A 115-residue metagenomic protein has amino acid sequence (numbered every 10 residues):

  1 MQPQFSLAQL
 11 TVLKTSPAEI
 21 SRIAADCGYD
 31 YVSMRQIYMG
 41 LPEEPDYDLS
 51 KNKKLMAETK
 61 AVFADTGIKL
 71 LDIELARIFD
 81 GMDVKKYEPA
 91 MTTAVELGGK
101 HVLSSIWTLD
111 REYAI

Functional and structural regions predicted by a protein language model:
P3-Q9, D30-M34, L70-R77, V102-S104: Hydrophobic faces of well-ordered beta-strands that scaffold small-molecule active sites in alpha/beta enzyme cores
L7, A24, V32, F63 (+1 more regions): Conserved, mostly hydrophobic/aromatic
Q9-T15: Short polar catalytic/cofactor-binding loops
V12, I37-M39, D80, L109: Residue-level marker for beta-strand->alpha-helix junctions and adjacent short loops that shape enzyme
P17-D26, L55-V62: Short amphipathic alpha-helices and their capping/turn segments at secondary-structure boundaries
E19-S21, V62-I115: Active-site acidic/histidine proton-transfer and metal-coordination neighborhood in alpha/beta enzyme cores
A24, S50-N52, P89-M91: Short, hinge-like loop/turn segments at secondary-structure boundaries
S33-A61: Glycine-rich, proline-tolerant flexible connector loops at the mouths of alpha/beta enzymes
